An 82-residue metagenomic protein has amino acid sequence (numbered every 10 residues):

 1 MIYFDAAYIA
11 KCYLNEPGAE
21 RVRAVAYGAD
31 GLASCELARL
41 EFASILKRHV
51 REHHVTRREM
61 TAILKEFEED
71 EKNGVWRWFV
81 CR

Functional and structural regions predicted by a protein language model:
M1-A38, H49-L64: Short, well-structured N-terminal submotif of metal-dependent ribonuclease cores
R39, T61-R82: Acidic catalytic patch
